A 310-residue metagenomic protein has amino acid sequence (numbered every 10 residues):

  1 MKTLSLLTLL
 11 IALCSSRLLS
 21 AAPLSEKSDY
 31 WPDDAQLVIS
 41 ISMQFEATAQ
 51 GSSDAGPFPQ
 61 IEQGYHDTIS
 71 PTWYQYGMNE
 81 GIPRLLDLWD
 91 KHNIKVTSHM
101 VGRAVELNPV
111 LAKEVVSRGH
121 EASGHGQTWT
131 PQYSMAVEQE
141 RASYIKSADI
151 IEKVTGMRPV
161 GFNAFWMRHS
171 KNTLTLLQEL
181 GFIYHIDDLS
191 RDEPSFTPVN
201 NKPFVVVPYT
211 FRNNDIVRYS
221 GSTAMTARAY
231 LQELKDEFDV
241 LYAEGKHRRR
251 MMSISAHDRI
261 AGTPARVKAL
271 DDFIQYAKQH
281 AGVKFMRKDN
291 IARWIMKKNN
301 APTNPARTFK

Functional and structural regions predicted by a protein language model:
S5-R17: Bacterial N-terminal signal peptides
L19-A21: Boundary at the C-terminal end of the N-terminal hydrophobic targeting segment
P23-E26, Y184, K235-K310: C-terminal domain-boundary segment and adjacent tail
P23-M78, P83, D87, A301: N-terminal regions that are enriched for targeting/export leaders and immediately downstream pro/stem segments
L24-D33, D149-K153, M157-H247, N304: Active-site-adjacent pocket scaffolds in enzyme catalytic domains
I39-I41, A122, K284: Residue-level marker for buried hydrophobic side chains located in beta-strands that build the well-ordered beta-sheet
E62-H66, P83-L86, D90-S170, P194 (+3 more regions): Metal-dependent polysaccharide deacetylase catalytic core of the NodB/CE4 family, i.e., the active-site-bearing domain
N79, V137-I145, A224-K235, P264-V267 (+1 more regions): Non-membrane alpha-helical structural segments and their capping/turn regions in soluble enzymes
